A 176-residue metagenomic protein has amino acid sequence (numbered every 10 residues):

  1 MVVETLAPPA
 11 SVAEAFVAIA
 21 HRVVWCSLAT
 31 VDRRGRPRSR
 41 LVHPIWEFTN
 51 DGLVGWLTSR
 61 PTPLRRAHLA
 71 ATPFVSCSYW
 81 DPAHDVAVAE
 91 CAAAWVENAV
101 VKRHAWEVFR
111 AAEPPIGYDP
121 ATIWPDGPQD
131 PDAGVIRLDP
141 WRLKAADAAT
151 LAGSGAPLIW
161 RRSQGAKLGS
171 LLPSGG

Functional and structural regions predicted by a protein language model:
M1-C26: Extreme N-terminal tail/first-helix region
M1-P8, V86-G176: Charged, gly/pro-rich active-site loop segments
A18-G35, V75-Y79: A short, Trp-centered hydrophobic/proline-enriched beta-strand micro-motif
S27, V54-W56, V88, K144: General beta-strand recognition
L28, L69, V135: ATP-grasp fold ATP-binding core
L41-H43: Conserved beta-strand in the GNAT
I45-H84: A short mixed-secondary-structure module that forms the rim of ligand-binding clefts
